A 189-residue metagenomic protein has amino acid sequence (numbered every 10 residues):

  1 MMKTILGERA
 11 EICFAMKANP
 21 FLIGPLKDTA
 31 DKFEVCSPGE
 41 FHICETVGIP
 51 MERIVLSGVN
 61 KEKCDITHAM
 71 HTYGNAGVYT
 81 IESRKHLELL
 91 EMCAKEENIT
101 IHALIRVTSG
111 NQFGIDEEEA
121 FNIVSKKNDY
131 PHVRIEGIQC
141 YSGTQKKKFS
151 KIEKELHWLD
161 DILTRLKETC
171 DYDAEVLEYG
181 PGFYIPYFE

Functional and structural regions predicted by a protein language model:
M1-G7: An N-cap/entry alpha-helix motif that binds or orients negatively charged groups
A10-V176: Active-site-proximal beta-alpha core segment in soluble small-molecule metabolic enzymes
Q139, A174-E189: Active-site-proximal loop/short-helix segments that contain or immediately flank catalytic acid/base residue(s)
